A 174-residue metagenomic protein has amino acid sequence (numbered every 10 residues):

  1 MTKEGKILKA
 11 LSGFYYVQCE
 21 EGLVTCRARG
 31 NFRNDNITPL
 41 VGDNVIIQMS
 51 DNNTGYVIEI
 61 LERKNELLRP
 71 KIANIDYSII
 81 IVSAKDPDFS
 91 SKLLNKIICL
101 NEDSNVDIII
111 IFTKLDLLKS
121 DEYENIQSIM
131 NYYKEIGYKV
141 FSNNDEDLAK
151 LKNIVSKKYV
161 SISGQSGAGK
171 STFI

Functional and structural regions predicted by a protein language model:
M1-S91: N-terminal accessory targeting/assembly segments
D43, I98-E102, N131, N153: Surface-exposed alpha-helical segments enriched in charged/polar residues
P70-A73, E102-S104, I154: Conserved catalytic network of the ASCE P-loop NTPase/AAA+ motor domain
D76-V82, S104-D116, Y133, G137-S142: Conserved beta-strand/loop subsegment of P-loop NTPase cores
S91-L94, E122-E124: Short amphipathic alpha-helical segments
K92-D107: Histidine-anchored nucleotide/phosphate-binding helix
L117-S171: Canonical P-loop GTPase G-domain recognition
